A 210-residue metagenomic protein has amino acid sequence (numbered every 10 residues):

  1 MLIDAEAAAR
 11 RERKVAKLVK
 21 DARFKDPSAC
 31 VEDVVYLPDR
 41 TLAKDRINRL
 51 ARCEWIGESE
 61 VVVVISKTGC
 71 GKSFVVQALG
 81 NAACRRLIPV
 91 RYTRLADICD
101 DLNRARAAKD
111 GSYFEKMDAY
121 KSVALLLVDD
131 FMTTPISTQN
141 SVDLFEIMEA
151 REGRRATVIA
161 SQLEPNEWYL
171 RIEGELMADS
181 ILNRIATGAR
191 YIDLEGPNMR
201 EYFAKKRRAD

Functional and structural regions predicted by a protein language model:
M1-D26: Interdomain "pre-motor" coupling segment immediately N-terminal to P-loop NTPase/helicase cores
A29-A51: N-terminal pre-Walker A segment at the start of P-loop NTPase domains
A51-S59: Phosphate-binding P-loop
S59-V75: Walker A/P-loop nucleotide-binding motif
V61-V63, L125, A156: Residue-level preference for the first positions of well-ordered beta-strands
N81-T93: Post-Walker A helix-loop "phosphate-sensing" segment adjacent to the P-loop in P-loop NTPases
T93, D97-G111, E115-D118, S122 (+1 more regions): Replace "adjacent to P-loop NTPase cores in ATP/GTP-dependent enzymes" with "adjacent to NTP-binding cores
